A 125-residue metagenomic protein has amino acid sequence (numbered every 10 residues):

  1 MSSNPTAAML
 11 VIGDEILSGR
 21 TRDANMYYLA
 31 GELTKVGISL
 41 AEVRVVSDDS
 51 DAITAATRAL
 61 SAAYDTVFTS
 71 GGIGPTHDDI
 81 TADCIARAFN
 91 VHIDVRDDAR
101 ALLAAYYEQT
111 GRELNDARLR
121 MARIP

Functional and structural regions predicted by a protein language model:
S2-V43, S47: Glycine-rich phosphate/diphosphate-binding loop of Rossmann-like nucleotide-binding domains
D14-E15, G72-P75: Short glycine-rich anion-binding loops that position phosphate/pyrophosphate groups of nucleotides and phosphorylated
S18-T21, A52, H77: Secondary-structure boundary/capping motif
S47-R58: Structural motif
D65: Conserved acidic residues
D79-P125: Proline/glycine-rich low-complexity loops and linkers
